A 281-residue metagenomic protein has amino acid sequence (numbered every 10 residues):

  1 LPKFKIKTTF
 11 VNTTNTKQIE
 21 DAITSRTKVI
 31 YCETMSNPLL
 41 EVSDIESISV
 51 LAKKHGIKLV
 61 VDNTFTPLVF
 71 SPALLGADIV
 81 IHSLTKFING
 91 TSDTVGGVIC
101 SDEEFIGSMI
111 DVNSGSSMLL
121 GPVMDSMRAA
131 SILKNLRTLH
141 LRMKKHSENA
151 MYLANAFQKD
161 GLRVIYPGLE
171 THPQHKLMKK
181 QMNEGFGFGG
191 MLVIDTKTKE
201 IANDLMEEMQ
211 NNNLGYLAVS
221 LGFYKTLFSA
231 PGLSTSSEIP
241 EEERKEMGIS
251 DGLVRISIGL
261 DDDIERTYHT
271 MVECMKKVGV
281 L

Functional and structural regions predicted by a protein language model:
L1-I165: Conserved PLP-enzyme active-site core in the AAT-like
L1-P2, G115, E208-N213, M271-K276: Short, solvent-exposed amphipathic alpha-helical segments in soluble enzyme and RNA/protein-processing domains
F4-T9, S25, E200, T226-L281: PLP-dependent enzyme catalytic core of the Aspartate aminotransferase-like
E20, S147-A150, A154, A202 (+2 more regions): A generic alpha-helix structural signal
V69, H172-Q174, D263-I264: Flexible loop/turn segments at secondary-structure boundaries
P122-V123, L217-S220, L281: Conserved short beta-strand edge segments in small beta-sheet-based binding/regulatory domains
I132-L141, G189-K197, R255-G259: Short, well-ordered beta-strand elements within core beta-sheets of diverse protein domains
I165-V254: Conserved C-terminal alpha-helix-loop-beta "cap" of PLP-dependent enzymes that closes/shapes the active-site mouth
